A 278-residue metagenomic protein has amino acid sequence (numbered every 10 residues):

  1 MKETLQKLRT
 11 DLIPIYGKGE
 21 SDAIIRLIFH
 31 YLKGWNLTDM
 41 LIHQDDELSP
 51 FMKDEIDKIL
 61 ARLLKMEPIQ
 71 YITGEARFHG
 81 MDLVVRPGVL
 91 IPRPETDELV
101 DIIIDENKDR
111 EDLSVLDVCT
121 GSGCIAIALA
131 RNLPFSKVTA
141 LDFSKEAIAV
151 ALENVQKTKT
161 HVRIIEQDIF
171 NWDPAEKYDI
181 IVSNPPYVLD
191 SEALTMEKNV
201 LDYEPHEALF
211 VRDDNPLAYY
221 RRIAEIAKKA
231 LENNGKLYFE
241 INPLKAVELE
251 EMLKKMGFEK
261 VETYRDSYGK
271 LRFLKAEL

Functional and structural regions predicted by a protein language model:
M1-L41: Non-catalytic accessory regions of SAM-dependent methyltransferases
L12, N107, V155, A227 (+1 more regions): Conserved hydrophobic residues forming the short capping helix/wall of the S-adenosyl-L-methionine
H30-D105: Conserved AdoMet
T73, I165-Q167, I241, R265: Short loop/edge segments at beta-strand edges and connector loops that shape dinucleotide/nucleotide cofactor-binding
D82, K137, H161-R163, E259-E262: Conserved beta-strand segments of alpha/beta enzyme cores
V84, D213-E277: Conserved Class I SAM-dependent methyltransferase catalytic core
E95-T195, R222: Conserved SAM/SAH cofactor-binding pocket of Class I
Y187-Y219: Mobile active-site "lid"/loop adjacent to the S-adenosyl-L-methionine
